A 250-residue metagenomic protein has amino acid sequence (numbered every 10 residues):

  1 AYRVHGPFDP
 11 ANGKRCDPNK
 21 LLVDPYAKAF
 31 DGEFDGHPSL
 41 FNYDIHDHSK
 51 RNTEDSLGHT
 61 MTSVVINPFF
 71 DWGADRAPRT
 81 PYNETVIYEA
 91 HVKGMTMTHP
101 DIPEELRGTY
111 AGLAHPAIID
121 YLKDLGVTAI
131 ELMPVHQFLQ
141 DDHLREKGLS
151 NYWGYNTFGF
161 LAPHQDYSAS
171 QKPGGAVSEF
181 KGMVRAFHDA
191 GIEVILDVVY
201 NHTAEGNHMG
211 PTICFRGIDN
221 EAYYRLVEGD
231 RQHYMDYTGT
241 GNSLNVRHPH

Functional and structural regions predicted by a protein language model:
A1-I87, T96-E105: The feature marks proteins involved in alpha-glucan
S56, K93-H250: Substrate-binding/active-site clefts of carbohydrate-active enzymes
